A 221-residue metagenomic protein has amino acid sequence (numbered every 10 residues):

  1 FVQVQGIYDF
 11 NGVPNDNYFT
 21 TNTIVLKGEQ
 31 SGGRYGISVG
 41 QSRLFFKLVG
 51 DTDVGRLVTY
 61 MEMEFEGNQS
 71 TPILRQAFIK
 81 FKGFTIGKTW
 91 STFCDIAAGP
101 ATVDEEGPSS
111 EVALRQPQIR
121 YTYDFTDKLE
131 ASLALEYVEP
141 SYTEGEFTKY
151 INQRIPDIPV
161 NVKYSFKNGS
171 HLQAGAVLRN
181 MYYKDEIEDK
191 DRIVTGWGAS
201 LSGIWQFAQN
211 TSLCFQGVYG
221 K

Functional and structural regions predicted by a protein language model:
F1-D16, L26-S141, N152-G169, I204-A208 (+1 more regions): Outer membrane beta-barrel
Y18-L26, S141-Q153, Y182-D191, K221: Solvent-exposed loop segments that connect transmembrane elements
S91, V177-M181: Short connector loops/turns at beta-strand edges and beta->alpha or beta->beta junctions
H171-A176, K184-K221: Outer-membrane beta-barrel pore domains
